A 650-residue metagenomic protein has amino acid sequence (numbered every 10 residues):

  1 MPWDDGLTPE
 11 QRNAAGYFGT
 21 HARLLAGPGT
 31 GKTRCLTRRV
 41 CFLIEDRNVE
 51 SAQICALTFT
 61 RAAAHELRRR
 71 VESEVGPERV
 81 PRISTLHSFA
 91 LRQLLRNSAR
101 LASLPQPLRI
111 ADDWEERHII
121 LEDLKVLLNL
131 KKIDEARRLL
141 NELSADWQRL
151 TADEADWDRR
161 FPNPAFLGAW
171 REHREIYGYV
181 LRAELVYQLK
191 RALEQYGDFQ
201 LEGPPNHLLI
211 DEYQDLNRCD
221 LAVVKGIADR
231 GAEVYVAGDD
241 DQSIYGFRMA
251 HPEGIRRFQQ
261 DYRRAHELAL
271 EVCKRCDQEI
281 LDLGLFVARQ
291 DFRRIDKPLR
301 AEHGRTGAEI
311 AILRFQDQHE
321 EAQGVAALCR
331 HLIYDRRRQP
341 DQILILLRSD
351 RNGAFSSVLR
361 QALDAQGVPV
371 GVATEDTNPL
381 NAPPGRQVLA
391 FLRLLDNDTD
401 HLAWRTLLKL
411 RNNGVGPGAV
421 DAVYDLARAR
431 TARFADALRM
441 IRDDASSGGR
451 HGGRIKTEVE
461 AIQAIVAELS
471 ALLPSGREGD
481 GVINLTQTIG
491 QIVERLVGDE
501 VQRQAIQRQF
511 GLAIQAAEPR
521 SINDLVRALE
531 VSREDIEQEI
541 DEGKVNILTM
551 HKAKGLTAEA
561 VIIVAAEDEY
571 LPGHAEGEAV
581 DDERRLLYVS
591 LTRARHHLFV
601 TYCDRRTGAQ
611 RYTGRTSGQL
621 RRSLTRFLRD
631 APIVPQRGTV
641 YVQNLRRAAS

Functional and structural regions predicted by a protein language model:
M1-A26, T30, R34-C35, Q53-C55 (+8 more regions): Accessory N-terminal region flanking or inserted into the helicase ATPase core in nucleic-acid motor proteins
M1-S103, D229, D282-L285, T592: P-loop NTPase Walker
P2-T8, R12-P28, A102-R109, R264-V272 (+2 more regions): Inter-lobe coupling/hinge region of RecA-like P-loop helicase motors
P2-W3, F42, R218-R314: Conserved RecA-like helicase ATPase core segment that couples NTP binding/hydrolysis to strand translocation
E50-R61, P81-I83, A237, L270-V272 (+4 more regions): Conserved RecA-like ASCE P-loop NTPase motor core of nucleic-acid helicases/translocases
R82-R92, L209-E212, A237, S521-G577 (+2 more regions): Conserved helicase core region in the C-terminal RecA-like lobe
F89, D261-Y262, T306-A308, R337-G476: ATPase/helicase motor core of nucleic-acid motors
D444-K552, L556-T557, A649-S650: Accessory C-terminal helicase-associated subdomains
